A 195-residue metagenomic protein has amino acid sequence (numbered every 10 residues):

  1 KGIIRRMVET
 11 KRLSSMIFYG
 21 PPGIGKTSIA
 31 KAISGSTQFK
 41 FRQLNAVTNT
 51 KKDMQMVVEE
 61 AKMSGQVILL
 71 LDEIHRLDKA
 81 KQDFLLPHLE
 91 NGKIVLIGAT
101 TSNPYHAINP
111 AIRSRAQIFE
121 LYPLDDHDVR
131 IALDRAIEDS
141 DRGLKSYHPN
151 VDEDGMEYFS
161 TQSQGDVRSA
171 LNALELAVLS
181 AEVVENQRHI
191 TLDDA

Functional and structural regions predicted by a protein language model:
K1-G2, F39-L71, D78-K79: Short glycine-rich substrate-engagement loop in P-loop NTPases that contacts/grips substrate
R5-E9, H75, K79-S114: Conserved catalytic/switch belt of AAA+ P-loop NTPases
R5-N45, V58-E60, L86-N91: Walker A/P-loop
N45, Q117-R130: Conserved AAA+ ATPase "SRH/arginine-finger" region at the nucleotide-binding site
R115, I131-K145, L179-S180: Conserved AAA+ ATPase "sensor/coupling" helix adjacent to the nucleotide-binding pocket
L144-Q162, D193-A195: Short conserved motifs of the RecA-like P-loop NTPase core
E157-Q162, R168-V183: C-terminal helical "lid" of AAA+/P-loop NTPase domains
A181-A195: Conserved C-terminal helix/linker of AAA+ ATPases
